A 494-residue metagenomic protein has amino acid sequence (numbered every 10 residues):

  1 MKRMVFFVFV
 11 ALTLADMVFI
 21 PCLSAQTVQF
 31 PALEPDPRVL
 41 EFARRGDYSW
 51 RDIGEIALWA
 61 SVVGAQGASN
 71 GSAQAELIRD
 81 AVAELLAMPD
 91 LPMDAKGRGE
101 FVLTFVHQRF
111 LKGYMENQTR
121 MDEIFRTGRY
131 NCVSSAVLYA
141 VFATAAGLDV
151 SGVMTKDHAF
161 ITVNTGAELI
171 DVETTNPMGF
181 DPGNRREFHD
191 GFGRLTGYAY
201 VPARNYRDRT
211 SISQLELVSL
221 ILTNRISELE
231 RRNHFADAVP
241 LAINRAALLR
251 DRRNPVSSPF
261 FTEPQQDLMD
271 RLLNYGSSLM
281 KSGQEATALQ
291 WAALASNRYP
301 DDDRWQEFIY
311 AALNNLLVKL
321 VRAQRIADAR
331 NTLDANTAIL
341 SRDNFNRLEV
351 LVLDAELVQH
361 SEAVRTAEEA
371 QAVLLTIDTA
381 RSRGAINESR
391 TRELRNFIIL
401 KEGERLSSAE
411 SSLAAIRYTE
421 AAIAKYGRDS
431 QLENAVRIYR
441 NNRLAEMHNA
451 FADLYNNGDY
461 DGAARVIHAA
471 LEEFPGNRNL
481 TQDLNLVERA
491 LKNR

Functional and structural regions predicted by a protein language model:
G54-E55, W59-E123: Secondary-structure boundary elements
S134-G197: Hydrophobic/aromatic-rich core segments of domains that either
R250, P300, E307, S341 (+3 more regions): Short coil turns that delineate tetratricopeptide repeat
N254-S257, P264, W305, F345-N346 (+4 more regions): TPR alpha-solenoid repeat register
D267-Q284, A312-A327, L351-E368, N396-S411 (+2 more regions): Alpha-helical linker/edge segments of TPR/alpha-solenoid repeat scaffolds and analogous pre-/post-domain helices
